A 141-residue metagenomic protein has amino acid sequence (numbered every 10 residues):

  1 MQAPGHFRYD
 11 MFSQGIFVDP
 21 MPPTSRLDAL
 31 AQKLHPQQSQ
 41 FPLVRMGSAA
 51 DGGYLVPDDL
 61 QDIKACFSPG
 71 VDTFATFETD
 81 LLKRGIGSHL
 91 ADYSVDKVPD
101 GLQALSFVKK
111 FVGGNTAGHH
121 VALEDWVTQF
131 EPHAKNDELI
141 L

Functional and structural regions predicted by a protein language model:
M1-L141: Phosphate/nucleotide-binding beta-alpha loop and adjacent structural elements of enzyme active sites
